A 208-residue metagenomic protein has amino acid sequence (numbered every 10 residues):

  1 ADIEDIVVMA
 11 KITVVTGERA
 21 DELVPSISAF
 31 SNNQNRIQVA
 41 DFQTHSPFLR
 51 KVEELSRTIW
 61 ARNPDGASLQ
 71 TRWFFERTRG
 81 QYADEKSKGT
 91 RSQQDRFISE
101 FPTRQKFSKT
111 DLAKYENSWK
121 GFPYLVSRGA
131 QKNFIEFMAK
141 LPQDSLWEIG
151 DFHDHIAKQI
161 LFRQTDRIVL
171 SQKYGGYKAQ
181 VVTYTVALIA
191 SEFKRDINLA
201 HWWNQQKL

Functional and structural regions predicted by a protein language model:
D2-L208: Accessory terminal alpha-helical modules
